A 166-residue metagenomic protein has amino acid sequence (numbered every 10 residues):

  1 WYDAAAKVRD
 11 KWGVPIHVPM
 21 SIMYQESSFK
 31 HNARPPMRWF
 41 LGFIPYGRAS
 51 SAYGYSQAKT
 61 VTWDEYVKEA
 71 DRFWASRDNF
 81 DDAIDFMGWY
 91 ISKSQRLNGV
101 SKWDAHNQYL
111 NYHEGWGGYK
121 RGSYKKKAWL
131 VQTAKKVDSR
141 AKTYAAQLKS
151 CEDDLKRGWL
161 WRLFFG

Functional and structural regions predicted by a protein language model:
W1-L155: Catalytic glycan-binding domains that act on GlcNAc-containing polysaccharides
D153-G166: Low-complexity, Gly/Ser/Thr/Pro-rich intrinsically disordered linker/tail segments
